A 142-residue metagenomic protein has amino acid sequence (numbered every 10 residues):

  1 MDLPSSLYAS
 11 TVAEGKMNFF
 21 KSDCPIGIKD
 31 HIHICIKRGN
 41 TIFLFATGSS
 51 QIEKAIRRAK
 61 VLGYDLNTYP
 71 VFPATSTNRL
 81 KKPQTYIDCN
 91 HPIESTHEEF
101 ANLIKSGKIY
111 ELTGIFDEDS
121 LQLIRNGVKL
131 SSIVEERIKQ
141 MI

Functional and structural regions predicted by a protein language model:
M1-D2, M17-F20, L62, E98 (+1 more regions): Short secondary-structure boundary micro-motifs
M1-T11: Mixed-charge, Lys/Arg-rich low-complexity intrinsically disordered regions
L3-P4, F19, F72-T75: Residue-level detector of functional hotspots within protein domains
A9-S22: Short coil-to-beta transition motif at edge beta-strands of beta-rich domains
K16-N18, K29-H31, T85: Short beta-strand or tight-loop elements that sit immediately N-terminal to catalytic metal-binding acidic residues
S22, I26-P73: Compact nucleic-acid interaction/catalytic patches
L66-I142: C-terminal terminal-subdomain/extension
